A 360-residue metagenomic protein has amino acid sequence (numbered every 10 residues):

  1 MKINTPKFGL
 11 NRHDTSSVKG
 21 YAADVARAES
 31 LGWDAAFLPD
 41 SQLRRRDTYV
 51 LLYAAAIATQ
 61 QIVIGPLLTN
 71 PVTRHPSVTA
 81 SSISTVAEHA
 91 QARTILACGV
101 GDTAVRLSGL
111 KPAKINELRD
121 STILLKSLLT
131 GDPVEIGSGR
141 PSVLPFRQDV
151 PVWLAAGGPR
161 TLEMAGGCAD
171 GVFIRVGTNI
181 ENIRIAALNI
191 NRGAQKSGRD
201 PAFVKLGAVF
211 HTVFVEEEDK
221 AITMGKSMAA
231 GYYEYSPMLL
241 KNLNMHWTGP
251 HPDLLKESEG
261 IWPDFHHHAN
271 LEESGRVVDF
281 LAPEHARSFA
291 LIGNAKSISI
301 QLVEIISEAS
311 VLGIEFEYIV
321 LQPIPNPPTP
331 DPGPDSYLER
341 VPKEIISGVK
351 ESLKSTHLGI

Functional and structural regions predicted by a protein language model:
M1-L68, V150, L358-I360: N-terminal beta1-alpha1-beta2 module of alpha/beta enzyme domains
K2, K111-V143, I183, L188 (+2 more regions): An alpha-helical appendage that flanks or caps ligand/catalytic pockets
P6-K19, T69-P76, F146-G157, T212-V215 (+1 more regions): Active-site mouth loops of central-metabolism enzymes
P6-R12, A36-L38, V63-L67, T94-C98 (+4 more regions): Hydrophobic faces of well-ordered beta-strands that scaffold small-molecule active sites in alpha/beta enzyme cores
S16-A28, S82, A156-M164, S297-E308: Short, acidic/polar
A26-S30, L52-Q61, I83-T94, G166-G167 (+2 more regions): Acidic (Asp/Glu)-rich catalytic clusters
A35-A58, N70, D102-V105, G177-I180 (+1 more regions): Glycine-rich, proline-tolerant flexible connector loops at the mouths of alpha/beta enzymes
Y49-T69, T73, L128, E339-S355: Alpha-helix-loop-beta-strand connector modules within alpha/beta enzyme cores
